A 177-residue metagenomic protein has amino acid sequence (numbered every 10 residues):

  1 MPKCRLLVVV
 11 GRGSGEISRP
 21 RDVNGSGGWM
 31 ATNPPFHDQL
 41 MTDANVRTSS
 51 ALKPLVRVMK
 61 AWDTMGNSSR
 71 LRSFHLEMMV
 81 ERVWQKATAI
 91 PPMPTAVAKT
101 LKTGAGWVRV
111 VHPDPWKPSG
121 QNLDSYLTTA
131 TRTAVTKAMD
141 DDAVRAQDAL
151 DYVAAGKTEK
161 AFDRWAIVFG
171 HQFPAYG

Functional and structural regions predicted by a protein language model:
P2-H112, P174: Catalytic cores of NTP-dependent nucleotidyl/adenyl transfer enzymes across multiple folds
D114-G177: Terminal (often C-terminal) interaction modules
